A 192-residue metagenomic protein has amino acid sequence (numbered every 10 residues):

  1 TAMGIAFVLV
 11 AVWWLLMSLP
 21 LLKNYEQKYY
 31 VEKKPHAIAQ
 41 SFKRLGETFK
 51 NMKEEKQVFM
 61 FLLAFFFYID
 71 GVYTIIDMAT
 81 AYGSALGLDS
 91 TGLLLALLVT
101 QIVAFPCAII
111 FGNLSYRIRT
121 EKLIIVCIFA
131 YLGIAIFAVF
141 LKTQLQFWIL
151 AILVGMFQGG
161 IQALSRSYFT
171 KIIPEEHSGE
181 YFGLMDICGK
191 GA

Functional and structural regions predicted by a protein language model:
A11-Y30: C-terminal membrane-cytosol helix-exit motif in multi-pass small-molecule transporters
E26-L62: Juxtamembrane intracellular "pre-TM" segments in multi-pass secondary transporters
D77-L93: Short amphipathic helix-loop junctions that connect adjacent transmembrane helices in Major Facilitator Superfamily/SLC
S90-T91, E175-C188: Loop-to-transmembrane helix entry/capping segments in MFS-fold secondary transporters and related SLC/MFSD carriers
P106-T120: Helix-to-loop junctions at the C-terminal end of transmembrane segments in multipass secondary transporters
K122-F137: Structural signature of the two symmetry-related core transmembrane helices
V139-A151: Helix-loop junctions at membrane interfaces in 12-TM secondary transporters
G160-P174: Intracellular juxtamembrane helix-capping segments at the cytosolic ends of symmetry-related transmembrane helices
